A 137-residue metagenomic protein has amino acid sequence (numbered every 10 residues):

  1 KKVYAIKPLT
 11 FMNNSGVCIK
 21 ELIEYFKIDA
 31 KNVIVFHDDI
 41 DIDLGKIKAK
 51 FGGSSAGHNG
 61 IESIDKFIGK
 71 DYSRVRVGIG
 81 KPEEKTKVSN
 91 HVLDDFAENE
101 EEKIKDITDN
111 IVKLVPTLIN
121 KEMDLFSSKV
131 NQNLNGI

Functional and structural regions predicted by a protein language model:
K1-G52, E62-V75, P82-K87, D94 (+1 more regions): Nucleotide and nucleotide-moiety/phosphate-recognizing core
S55: Conserved TIR/SEFIR loop-to-helix hotspot centered on a Trp-containing motif with a nearby acidic residue
N59: Hydrophobic secondary-structure segments that place a key small or acidic residue at a functional site
